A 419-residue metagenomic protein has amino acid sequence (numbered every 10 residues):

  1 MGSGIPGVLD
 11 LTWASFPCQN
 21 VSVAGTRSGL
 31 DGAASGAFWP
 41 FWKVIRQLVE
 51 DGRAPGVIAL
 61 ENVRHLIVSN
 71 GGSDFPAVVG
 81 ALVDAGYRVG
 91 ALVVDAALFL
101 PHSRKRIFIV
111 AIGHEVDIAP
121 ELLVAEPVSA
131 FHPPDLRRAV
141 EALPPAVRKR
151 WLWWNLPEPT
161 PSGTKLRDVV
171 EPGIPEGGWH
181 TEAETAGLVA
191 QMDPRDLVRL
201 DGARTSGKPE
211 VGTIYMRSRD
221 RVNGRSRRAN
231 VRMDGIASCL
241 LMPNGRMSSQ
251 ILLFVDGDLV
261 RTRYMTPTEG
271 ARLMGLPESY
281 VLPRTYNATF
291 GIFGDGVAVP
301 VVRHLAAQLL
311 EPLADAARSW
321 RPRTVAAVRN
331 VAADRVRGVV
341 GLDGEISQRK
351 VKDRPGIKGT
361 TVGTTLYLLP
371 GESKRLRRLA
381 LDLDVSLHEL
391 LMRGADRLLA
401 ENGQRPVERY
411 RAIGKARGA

Functional and structural regions predicted by a protein language model:
G2-L11, Q19, V23-R232: Class I S-adenosyl-L-methionine
C18-A24, S249, L282: Short acidic/His/Gly/Ser-rich catalytic and metal-binding motifs that mark active-site loops of diverse hydrolases
D31, S35, I292-P300, V385 (+1 more regions): Short, conserved micro-motifs enriched in small and acidic residues
G173-R323: C-terminal target-recognition/interaction regions appended to catalytic cores
S319-T360, G371, A419: A detector of short terminal or domain-flanking linear segments
T364-L368, L376, D384-D396: Short amphipathic alpha-helical segments
A380: The alpha-helix within a helix-turn-helix
A400-A419: Short, positively charged interaction helices/loops
